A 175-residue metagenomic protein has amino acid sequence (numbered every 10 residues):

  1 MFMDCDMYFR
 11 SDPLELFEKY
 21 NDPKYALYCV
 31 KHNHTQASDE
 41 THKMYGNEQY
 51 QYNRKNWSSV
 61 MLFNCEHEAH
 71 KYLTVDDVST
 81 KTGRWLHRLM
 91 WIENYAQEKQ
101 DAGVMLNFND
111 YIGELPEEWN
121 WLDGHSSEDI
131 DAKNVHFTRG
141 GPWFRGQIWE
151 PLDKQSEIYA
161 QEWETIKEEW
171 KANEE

Functional and structural regions predicted by a protein language model:
M1-Y8: Short beta-strand-to-loop acidic/aromatic patch adjacent to the donor-nucleotide binding site
F2, V30-Q36, G103-D110: N-terminal start-of-chain detector that recognizes signal peptides and the immediate post-cleavage beginning
D4, C29-V30, E114, H136: Structural signal for conserved beta-strand scaffold positions within catalytic alpha/beta enzyme cores
Y8, H34-A37, H67-E68, W121-L122: Short, catalytically relevant binding-site loops at active-site mouths
F9-N47: Conserved donor-nucleotide/metal-binding helix-loop-beta segment in metal-dependent transferases, i.e., the alpha-helix
Y50-Y52: Short Gly/Pro-enriched turn/cap motifs at secondary-structure boundaries
K55-E175: A glycosyltransferase accessory/donor-loop signature
